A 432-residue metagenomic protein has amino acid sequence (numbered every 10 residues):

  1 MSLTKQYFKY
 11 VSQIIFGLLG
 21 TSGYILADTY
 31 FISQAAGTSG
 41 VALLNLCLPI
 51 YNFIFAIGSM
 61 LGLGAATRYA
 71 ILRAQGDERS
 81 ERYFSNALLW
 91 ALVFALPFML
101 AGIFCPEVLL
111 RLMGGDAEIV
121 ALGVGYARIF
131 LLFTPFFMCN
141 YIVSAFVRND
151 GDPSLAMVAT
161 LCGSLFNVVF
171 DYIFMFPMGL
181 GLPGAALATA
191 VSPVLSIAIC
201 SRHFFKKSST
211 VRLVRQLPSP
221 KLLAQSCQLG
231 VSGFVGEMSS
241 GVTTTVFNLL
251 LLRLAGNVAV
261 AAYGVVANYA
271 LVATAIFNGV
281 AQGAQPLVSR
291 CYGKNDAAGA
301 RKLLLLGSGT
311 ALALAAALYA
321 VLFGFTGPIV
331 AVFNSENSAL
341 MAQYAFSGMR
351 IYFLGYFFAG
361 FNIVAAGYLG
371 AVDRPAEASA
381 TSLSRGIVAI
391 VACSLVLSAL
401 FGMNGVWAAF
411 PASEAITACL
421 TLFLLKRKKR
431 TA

Functional and structural regions predicted by a protein language model:
M1-I15, Y69-F133, P177-V231, V288-G355 (+1 more regions): Short alpha-helical transmembrane segments in multi-pass integral membrane proteins
I14-L63, T67, F133-F137, A224-R290 (+3 more regions): Transmembrane helix-bundle signature of multi-pass secondary active exporters and lipid flippases
L26, A35-T38, L72, N149-D150 (+5 more regions): Helix-loop interface residues and adjacent transmembrane-helix termini in multi-pass membrane transporters, primarily
T29, G102, A145, D171 (+8 more regions): Structural signal for membrane-spanning alpha-helices in multi-pass inner-membrane proteins, emphasizing helix cores
T29, T38-V41, P153, L182 (+4 more regions): Membrane-helix interface/capping residues of multi-pass secondary transporters
V41-L100, F137-A156, A262-T326, A359-A378: Small-residue-rich hydrophobic transmembrane alpha-helices
F53-A56, N167-D171, I197-S201, L271-A275 (+3 more regions): Hydrophobic transmembrane alpha-helices of multi-pass small-molecule transporters
G62, I129-R148, A156-N167, A185-C200 (+4 more regions): Short runs within selected transmembrane alpha-helices of multi-pass transporters and secretion channels
